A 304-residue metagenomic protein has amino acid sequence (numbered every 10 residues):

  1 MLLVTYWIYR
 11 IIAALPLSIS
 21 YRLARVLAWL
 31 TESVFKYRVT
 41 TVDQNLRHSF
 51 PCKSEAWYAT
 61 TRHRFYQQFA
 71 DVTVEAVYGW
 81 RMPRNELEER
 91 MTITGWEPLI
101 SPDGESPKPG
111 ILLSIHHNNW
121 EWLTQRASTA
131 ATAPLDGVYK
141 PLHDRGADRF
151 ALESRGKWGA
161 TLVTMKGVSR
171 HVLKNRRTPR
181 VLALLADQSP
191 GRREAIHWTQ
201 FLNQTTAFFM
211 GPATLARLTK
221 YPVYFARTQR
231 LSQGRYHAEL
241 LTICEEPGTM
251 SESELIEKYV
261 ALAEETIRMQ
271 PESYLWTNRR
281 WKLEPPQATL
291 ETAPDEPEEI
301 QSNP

Functional and structural regions predicted by a protein language model:
M1-S114, N119, D148-E153, G159 (+1 more regions): Membrane-anchoring hydrophobic helices of lipid-metabolizing enzymes
Y6-I11, E88, I115-H117, P134-G137 (+2 more regions): Short acidic/polar alpha-helix capping motifs at helix-coil junctions
W7, T41, W122, F150 (+3 more regions): Short Gly/charged-rich anion-binding patches and loops
I12-L15, N118-T124, K174-D187: Short, composition-biased local secondary-structure segments
R22, A56-W57, V138, M165 (+2 more regions): Residue-level detector of family-conserved "landmark" positions at structurally sensitive sites
C52, H63, G104-E105, T129-A130 (+1 more regions): Non-catalytic C-terminal accessory region of glycerolipid acyltransferases and related lyso-lipid remodeling enzymes
E89-I93, H117, D144, L162-M165 (+2 more regions): A conditional alpha-helix N-cap/helix-loop micro-motif detector
P107-K166, T178, G191-Q200: Catalytic core of membrane glycerolipid acyltransferases/transacylases, capturing the structured, soluble-facing
